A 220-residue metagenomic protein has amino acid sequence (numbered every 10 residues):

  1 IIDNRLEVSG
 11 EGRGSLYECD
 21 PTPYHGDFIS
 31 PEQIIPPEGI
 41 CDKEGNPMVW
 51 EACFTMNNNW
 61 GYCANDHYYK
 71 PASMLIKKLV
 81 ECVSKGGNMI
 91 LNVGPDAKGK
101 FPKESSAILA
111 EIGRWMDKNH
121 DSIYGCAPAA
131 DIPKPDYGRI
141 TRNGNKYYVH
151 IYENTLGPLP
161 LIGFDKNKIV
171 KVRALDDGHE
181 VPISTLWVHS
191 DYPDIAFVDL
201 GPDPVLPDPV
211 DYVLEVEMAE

Functional and structural regions predicted by a protein language model:
I1-E220: Mature catalytic domains of secreted/periplasmic carbohydrate-active enzymes
